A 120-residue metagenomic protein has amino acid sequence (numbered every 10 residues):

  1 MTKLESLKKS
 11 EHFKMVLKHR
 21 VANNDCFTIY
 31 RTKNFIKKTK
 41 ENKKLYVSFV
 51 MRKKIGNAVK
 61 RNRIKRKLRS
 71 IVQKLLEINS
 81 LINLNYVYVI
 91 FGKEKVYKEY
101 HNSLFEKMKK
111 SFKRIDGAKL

Functional and structural regions predicted by a protein language model:
M1-L120: Positively charged, solvent-exposed patches that mediate nucleic-acid binding
